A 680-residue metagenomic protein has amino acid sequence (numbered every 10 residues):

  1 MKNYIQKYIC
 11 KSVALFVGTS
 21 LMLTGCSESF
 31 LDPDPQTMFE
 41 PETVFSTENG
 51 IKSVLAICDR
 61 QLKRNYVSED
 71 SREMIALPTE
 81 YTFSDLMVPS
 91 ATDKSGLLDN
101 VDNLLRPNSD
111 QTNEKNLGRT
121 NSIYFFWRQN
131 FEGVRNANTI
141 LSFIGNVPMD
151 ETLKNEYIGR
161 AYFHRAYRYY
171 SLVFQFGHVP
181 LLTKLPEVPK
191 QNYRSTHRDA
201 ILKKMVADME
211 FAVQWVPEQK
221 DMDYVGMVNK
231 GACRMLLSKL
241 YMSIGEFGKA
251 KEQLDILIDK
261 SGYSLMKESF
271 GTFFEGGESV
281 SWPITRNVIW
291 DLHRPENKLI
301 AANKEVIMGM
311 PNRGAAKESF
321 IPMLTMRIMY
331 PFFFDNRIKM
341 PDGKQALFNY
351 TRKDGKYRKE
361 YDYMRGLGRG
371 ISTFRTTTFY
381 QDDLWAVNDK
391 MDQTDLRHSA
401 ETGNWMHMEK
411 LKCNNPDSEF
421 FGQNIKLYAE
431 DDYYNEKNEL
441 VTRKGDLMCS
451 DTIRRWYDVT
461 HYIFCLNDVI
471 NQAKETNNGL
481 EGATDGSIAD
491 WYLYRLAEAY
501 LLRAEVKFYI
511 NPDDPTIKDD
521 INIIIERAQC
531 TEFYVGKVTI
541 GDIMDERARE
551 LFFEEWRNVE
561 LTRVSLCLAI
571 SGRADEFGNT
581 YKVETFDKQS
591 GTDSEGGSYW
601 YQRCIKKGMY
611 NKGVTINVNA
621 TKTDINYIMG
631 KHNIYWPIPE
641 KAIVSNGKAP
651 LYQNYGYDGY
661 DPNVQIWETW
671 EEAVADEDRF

Functional and structural regions predicted by a protein language model:
C10, C26-P89, Y124, T139 (+3 more regions): Acidic, glycine-rich segments characteristic of secretory precursors and extracytoplasmic regions
E48-D70, S90-F176, N192, T196-A200 (+3 more regions): Conserved, well-structured interaction surfaces
Y66, K94-F125, F270-R495, E576-F680: Elongated scaffold/linker segments in the mid-to-C-terminal portions of large proteins
S68-V88, E218-M235, S243-F334, C530-M544 (+1 more regions): Short, surface-exposed recognition loops and adjoining beta-strand edges that mediate ligand/DNA contacts, enriched
L202, F247, D513-D514: TPR-repeat structural position
